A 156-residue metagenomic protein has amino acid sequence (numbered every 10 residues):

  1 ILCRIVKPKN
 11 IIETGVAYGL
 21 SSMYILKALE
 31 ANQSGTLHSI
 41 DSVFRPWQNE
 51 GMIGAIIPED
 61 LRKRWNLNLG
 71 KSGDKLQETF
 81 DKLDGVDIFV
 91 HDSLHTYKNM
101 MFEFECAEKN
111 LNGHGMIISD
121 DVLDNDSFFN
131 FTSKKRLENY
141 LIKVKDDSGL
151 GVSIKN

Functional and structural regions predicted by a protein language model:
I1-N156: S-adenosylmethionine/decaboxylated-SAM
